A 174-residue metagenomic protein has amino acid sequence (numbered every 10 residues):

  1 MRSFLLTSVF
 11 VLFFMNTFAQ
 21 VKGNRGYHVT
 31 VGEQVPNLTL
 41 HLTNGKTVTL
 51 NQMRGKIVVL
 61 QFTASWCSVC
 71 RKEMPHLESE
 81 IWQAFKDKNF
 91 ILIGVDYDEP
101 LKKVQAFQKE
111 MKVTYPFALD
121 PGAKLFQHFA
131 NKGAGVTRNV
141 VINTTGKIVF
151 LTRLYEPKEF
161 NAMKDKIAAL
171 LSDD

Functional and structural regions predicted by a protein language model:
M1-F4: Positively charged n-region of N-terminal signal peptides that target proteins for export
F10-F18: Hydrophobic h-region of N-terminal signal peptides that target proteins for export in Gram-negative bacteria
Q20-L50: N-terminal "domain-start" segment that seeds a small globular fold
K56-I57, K72-V95, K109: Conserved helix-turn-beta segment immediately C-terminal to the redox Cys motif in thioredoxin-like folds
I57-V58, T137: Alpha/beta-hydrolase fold active-site loops
F62-H76: Conserved redox-active cysteine motifs that mediate thiol-disulfide chemistry, especially di-cysteine Cys-X(1-2)-Cys
N89-L101, Y115-A123: Thiol-based oxidoreductase modules, predominantly thioredoxin-like and allied folds used for disulfide exchange
K109-T114, P121-A168: Thiol/disulfide oxidoreductase modules built on the thioredoxin-like
